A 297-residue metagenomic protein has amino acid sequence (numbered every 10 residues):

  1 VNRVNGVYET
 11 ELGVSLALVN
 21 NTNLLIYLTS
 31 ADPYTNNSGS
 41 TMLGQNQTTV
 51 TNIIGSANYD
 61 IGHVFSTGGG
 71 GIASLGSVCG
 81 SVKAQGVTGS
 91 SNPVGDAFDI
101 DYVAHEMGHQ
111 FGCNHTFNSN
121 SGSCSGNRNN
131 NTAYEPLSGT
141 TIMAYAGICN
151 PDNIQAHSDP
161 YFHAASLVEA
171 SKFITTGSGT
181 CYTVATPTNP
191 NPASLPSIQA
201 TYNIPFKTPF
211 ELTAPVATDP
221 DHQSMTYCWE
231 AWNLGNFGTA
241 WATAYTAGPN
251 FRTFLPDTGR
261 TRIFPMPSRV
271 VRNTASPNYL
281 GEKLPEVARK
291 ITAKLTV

Functional and structural regions predicted by a protein language model:
V1-T296: Extracellular (secreted or membrane-anchored) zinc-dependent metallopeptidases, primarily metzincins but also closely
